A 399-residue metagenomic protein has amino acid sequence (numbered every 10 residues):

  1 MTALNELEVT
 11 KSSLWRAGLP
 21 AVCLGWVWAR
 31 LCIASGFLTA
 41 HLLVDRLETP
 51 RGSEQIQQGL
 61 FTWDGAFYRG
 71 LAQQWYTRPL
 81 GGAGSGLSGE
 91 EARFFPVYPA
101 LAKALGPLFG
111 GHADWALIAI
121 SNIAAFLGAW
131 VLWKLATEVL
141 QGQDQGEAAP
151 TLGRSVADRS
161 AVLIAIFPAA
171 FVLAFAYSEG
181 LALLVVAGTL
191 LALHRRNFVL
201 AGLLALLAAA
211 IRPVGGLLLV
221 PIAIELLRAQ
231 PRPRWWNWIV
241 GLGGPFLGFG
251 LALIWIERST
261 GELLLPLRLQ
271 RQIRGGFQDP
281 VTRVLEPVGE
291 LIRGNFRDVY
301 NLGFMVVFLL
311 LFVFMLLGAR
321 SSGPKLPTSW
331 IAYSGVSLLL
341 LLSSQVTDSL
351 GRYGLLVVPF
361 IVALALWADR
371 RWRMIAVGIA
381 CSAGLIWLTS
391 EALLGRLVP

Functional and structural regions predicted by a protein language model:
A29-R46, L60, L207-A208, L219-G318 (+1 more regions): Membrane-lumen/periplasm interface segments of specific transmembrane helices in polyprenyl phosphate-linked
G59-T77, G81, S85-G110, P280-V284: Short hydrophobic/aromatic helix or loop-helix immediately within or flanking a transmembrane segment in polytopic
G86-L87, A92, P96, A100 (+2 more regions): Loop-to-helix entry region of an early transmembrane alpha helix in multi-pass inner-membrane enzymes
A104, A116-Q143, V313-G318: Transmembrane-helix motifs of polytopic, lipid-linked glycan transferases
H112-W115, W133-I166, L326-A332: Transmembrane-helix signature of polytopic, membrane-embedded enzymes that assemble or transfer cell-envelope glycans
I120-A124, E138, R159-L191, A208-L218 (+1 more regions): Multi-pass, polyprenyl lipid-linked donor-dependent membrane glycosyltransferases
Q143-T151, T189-L200, A368: Membrane-interface transmembrane helices that cradle and orient dolichyl/undecaprenyl
L242-F246, R370-V398: Signature aromatic-anchored transmembrane alpha helix within multi-pass, membrane-resident enzymes that catalyze glycan
